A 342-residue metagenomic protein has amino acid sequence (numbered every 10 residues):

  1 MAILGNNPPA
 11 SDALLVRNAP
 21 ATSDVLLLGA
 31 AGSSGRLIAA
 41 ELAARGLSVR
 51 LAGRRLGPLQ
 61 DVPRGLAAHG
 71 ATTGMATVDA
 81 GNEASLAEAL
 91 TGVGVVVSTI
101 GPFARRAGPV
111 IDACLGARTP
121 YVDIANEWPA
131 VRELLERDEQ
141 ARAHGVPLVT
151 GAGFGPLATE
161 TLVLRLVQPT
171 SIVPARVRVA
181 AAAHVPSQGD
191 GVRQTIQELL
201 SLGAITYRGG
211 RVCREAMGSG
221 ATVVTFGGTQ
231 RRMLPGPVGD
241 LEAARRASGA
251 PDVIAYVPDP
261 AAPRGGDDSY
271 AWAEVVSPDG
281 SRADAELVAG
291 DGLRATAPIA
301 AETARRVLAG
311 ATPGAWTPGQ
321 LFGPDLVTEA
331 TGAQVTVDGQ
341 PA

Functional and structural regions predicted by a protein language model:
L27-R45: N-terminal Rossmann NAD(P)H-binding glycine-rich loop of SDR-like oxidoreductase domains
V49: Short beta-strand element of Class I
A52-L56, A80: N-terminal Rossmann-fold cofactor-binding loop
L66-N82: Rossmann-fold cofactor-recognition segment
T77-V93, T99-P102: Conserved Rossmann-fold cofactor-binding substructure of NAD(P)-dependent oxidoreductases
P102-Y207: Glycine-/Pro-rich loop/turn segments that contact NAD(P) or position catalytic residues in Rossmann-like domains
L166-E286, R294: Active-site-lining helix/loop region of Rossmann-like oxidoreductase modules
A261-A342: C-terminal active-site/capping subdomain that shapes the small-molecule cofactor and substrate pocket of enzyme
